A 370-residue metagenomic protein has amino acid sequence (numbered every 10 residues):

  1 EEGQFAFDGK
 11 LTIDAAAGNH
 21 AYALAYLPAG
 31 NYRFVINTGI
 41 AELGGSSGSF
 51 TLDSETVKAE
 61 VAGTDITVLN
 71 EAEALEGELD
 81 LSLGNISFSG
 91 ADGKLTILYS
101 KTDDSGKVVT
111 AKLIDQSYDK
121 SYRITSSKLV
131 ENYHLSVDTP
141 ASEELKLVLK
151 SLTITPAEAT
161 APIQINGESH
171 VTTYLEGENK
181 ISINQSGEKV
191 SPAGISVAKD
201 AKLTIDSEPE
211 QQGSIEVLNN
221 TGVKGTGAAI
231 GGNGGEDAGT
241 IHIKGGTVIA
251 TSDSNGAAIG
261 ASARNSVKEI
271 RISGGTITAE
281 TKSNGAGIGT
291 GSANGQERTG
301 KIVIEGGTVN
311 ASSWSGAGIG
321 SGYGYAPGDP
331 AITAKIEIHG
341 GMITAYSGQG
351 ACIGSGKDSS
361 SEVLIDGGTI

Functional and structural regions predicted by a protein language model:
E2-A21: Short, acidic Ser/Thr/Gly-rich low-complexity loop/linker segments typical of extracellular and cell-surface proteins
A6-D8, G45-D53, L98, K112-I114 (+1 more regions): Short amphipathic beta-strand/extended segments with alternating polar/hydrophobic composition
L24-A25: Hydrophobic core positions of the immunoglobulin-like beta-sandwich fold
P28-N31, V61-I370: A composition-driven surface/loop motif
G30-A41: A short, solvent-exposed beta-strand micro-motif common in secreted/extracellular proteins
G39-A74: Structured interaction patches on ligand/partner-binding surfaces of diverse proteins
